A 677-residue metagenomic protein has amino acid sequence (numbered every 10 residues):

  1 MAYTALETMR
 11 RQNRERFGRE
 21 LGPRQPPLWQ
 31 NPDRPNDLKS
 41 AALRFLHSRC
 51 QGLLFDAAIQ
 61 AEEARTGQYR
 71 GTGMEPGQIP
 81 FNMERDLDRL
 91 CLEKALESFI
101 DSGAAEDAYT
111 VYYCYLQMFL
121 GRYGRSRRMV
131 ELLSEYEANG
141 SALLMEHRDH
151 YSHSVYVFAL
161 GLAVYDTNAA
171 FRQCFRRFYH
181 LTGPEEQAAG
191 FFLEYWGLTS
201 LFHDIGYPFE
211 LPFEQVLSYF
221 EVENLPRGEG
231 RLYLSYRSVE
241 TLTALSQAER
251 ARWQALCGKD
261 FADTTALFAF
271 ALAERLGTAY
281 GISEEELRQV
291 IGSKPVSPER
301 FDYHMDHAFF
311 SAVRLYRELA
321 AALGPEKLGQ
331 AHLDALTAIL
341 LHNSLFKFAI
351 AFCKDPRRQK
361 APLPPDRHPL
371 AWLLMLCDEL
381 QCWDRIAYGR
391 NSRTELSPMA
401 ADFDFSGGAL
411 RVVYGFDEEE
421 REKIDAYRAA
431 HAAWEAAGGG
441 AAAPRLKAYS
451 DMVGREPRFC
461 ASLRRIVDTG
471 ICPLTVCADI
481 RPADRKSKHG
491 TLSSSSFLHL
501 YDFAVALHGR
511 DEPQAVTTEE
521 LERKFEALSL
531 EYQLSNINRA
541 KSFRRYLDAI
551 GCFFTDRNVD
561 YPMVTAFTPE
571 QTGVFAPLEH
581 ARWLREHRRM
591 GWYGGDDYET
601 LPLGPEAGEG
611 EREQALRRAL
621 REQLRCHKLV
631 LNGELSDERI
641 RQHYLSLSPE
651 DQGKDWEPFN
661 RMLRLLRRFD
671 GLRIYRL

Functional and structural regions predicted by a protein language model:
A2-E131, P356, K360-P365, A371 (+2 more regions): C-terminal effector/catalytic modules and regulatory tails appended to multi-domain proteins
R14-R16, L21-T243, T265-A266, E274-E286: Acidic/His-rich, divalent-metal-binding segments that scaffold phosphate/diphosphate chemistry
Y123-N139, G277-I291, E512-E522, C626-R641: Active-site-adjacent bridging/hinge elements
E146-N168, S200, Y303-S311, Y532-S535 (+1 more regions): Phosphate/oxyanion-binding active-site loops and adjacent basic polyanion-contact surfaces
Y151, V155, L193, G197 (+4 more regions): Short, well-structured alpha-helical segments
A170, L211, L345-F352, E379-G389 (+4 more regions): Intrinsically disordered or highly flexible coil/loop and linker segments, enriched in small and charged/polar residues
E186-D402: Divalent metal-dependent catalytic cores for phosphoryl transfer on phosphate-bearing substrates
W434, P444-L677: Alpha-helical propensity feature that highlights long, continuous alpha-helices across diverse contexts
